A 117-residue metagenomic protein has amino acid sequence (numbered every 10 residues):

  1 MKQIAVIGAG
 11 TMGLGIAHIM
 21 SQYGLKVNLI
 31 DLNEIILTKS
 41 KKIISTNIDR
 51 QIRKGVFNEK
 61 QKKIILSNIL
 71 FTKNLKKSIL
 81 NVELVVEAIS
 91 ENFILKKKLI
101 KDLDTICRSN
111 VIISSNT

Functional and structural regions predicted by a protein language model:
M1-N47, K54: NAD(P)+-binding Rossmann beta1-loop-alpha1 motif at the extreme N-terminus of oxidoreductases
I48-N68: Short mixed-charge
L70-L75: Short acidic-hydrophobic, aromatic-tinged amphipathic segments that line or gate anion-handling sites
V82: An anion/phosphate-binding loop that grips the pyrophosphate of nucleotide cofactors and donors
V86: N-terminal Rossmann-like NAD(P) cofactor-binding module of classical short-chain dehydrogenase/reductase
I89-T117: Rossmann-like NAD(P)(H) cofactor-binding subdomain of soluble oxidoreductases
